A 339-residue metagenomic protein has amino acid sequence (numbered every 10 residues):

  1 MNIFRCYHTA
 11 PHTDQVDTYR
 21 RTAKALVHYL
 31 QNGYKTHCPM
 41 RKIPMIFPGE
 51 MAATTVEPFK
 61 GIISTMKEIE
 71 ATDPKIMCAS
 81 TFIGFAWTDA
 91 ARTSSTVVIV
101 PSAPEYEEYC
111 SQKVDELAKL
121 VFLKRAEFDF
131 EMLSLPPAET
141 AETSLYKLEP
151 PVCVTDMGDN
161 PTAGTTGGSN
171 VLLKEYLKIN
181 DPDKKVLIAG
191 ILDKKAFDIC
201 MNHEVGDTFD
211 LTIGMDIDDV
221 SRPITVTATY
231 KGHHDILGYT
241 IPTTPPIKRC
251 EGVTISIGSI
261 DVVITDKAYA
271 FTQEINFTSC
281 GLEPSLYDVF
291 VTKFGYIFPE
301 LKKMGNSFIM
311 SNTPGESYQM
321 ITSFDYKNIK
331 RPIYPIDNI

Functional and structural regions predicted by a protein language model:
M1-G33, D156-L173, L177, P182-K194: Active-site histidine-anchored catalytic micro-motif
M1-V152: Functional cores that coordinate and move charged inorganic groups
A52-P58, A141-L145, P161-L173, I199-V205: Short glycine/threonine-rich loop-to-helix capping motif typified by GTGT followed within a few residues by an Asp-Pro
C78-A86, E139-T140, L172, G238-P242 (+2 more regions): Glycine-rich, charged/polar anion/phosphate-binding loops that engage phosphate groups from diverse ligands
S102-P104, G158-P161, D193-K195, I260 (+2 more regions): Short, glycine-/Ser/Thr-/acidic-enriched flexible segments
K113-E116, G168-N180, H203-V205, T278-E283 (+1 more regions): Short, solvent-exposed amphipathic alpha-helical segments in soluble enzyme and RNA/protein-processing domains
F122, T240-I339: Extended hydrophobic packing segments that form well-structured cores
D193-Y239, M310-M320: Acidic, Ser/Thr-rich peripheral helices and adjacent loops at domain boundaries
